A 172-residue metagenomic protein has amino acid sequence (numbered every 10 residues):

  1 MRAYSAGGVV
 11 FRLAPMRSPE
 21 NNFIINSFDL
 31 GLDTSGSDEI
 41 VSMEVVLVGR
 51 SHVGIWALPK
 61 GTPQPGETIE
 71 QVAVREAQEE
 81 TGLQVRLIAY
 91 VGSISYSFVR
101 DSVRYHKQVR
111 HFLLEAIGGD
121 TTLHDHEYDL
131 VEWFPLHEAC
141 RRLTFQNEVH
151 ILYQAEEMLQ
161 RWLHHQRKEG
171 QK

Functional and structural regions predicted by a protein language model:
M1-L58: N-terminal strand-loop-strand
M16, V85, Q160-L163: Secondary-structure transition/hinge residues
N21, V45, T68, V149 (+1 more regions): Intrinsic disorder/low-complexity segments enriched in polar/small residues
I40-S42, K60, S102, W162: Short acidic/polar alpha-helix capping motifs at helix-coil junctions
E44-V46, L113, W162: A generic structural signal for ordered secondary structure
P63-I151: Unchanged
R141-K172: Charged phosphate-binding loop/patch that engages nucleotide di/tri-phosphates or the phosphate backbone of nucleic
